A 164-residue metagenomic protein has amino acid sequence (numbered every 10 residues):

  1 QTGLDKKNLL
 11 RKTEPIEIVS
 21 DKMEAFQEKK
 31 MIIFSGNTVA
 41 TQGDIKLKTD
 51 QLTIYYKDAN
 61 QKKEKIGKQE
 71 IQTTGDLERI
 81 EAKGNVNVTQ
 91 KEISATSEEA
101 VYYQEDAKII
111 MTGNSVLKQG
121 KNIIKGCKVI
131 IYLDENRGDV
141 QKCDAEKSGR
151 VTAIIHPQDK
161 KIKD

Functional and structural regions predicted by a protein language model:
Q1-D164: Mature-chain termini and adjacent capping regions
